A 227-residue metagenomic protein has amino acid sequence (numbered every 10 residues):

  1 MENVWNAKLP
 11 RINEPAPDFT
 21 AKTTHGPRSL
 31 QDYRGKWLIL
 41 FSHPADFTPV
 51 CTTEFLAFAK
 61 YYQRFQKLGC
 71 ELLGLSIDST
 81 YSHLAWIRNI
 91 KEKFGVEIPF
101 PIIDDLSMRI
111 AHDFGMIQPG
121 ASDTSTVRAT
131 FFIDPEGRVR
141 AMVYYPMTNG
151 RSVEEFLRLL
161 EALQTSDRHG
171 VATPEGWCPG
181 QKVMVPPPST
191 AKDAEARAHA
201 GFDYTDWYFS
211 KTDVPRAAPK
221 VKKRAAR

Functional and structural regions predicted by a protein language model:
M1-R227: Chalcogenol-based redox active-site neighborhoods
